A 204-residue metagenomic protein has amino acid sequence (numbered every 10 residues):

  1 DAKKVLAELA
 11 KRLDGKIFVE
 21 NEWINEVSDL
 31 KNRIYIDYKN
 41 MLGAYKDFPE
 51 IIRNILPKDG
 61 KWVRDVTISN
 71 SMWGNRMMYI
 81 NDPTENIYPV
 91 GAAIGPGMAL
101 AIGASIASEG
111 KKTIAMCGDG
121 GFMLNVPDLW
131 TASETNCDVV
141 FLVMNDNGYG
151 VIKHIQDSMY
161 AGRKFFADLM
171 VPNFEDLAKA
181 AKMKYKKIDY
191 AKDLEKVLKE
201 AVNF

Functional and structural regions predicted by a protein language model:
D1-L9, M72-F204: Thiamine diphosphate
A2-L6, K16, E20-W23, M41-Y45 (+4 more regions): Generic structural signal for well-ordered, non-membrane alpha-helical segments in soluble metabolic enzymes
L9-I17, K31, I52-G60, S108 (+2 more regions): Structural signal for hydrophobic packing residues in well-ordered secondary-structure cores of soluble enzyme domains
K16, S28-K31, L142, A167: Short linear sequence motifs
N25-M98, I102-A104: Active-site diphosphate/adenylate-binding microenvironment
